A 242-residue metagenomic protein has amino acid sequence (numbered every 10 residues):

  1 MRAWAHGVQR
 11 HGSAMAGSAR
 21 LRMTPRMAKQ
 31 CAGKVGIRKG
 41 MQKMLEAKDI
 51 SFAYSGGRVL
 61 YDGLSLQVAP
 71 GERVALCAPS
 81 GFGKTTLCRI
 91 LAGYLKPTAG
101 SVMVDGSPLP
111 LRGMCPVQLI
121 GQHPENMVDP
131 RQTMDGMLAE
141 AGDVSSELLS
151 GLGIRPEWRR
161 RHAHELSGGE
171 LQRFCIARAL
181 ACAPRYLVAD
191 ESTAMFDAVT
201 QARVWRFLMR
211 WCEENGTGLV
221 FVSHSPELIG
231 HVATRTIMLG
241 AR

Functional and structural regions predicted by a protein language model:
L45, L60-G63: Conserved structural motif at the start of ABC-family nucleotide-binding domains
C77-P79: The feature captures the beta-strand-to-loop junction immediately N-terminal to the Walker
A92: Helix-to-loop junction immediately C-terminal to a conserved catalytic motif
G100-G113: Conserved ABC transporter NBD signature motif
H123, P130-S145: Q-loop/switch helix immediately C-terminal to the Walker
H162-L166, E170: Conserved ABC ATPase signature
I176: Hydrophobic anchor residue at the start of the ABC signature
